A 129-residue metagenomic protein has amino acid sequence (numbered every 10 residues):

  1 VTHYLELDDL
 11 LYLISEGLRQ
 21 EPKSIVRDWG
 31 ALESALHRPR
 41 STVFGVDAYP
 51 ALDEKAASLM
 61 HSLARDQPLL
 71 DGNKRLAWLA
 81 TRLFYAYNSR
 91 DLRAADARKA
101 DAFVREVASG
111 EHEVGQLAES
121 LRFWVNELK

Functional and structural regions predicted by a protein language model:
V1-K129: FIC/Doc superfamily catalytic core
